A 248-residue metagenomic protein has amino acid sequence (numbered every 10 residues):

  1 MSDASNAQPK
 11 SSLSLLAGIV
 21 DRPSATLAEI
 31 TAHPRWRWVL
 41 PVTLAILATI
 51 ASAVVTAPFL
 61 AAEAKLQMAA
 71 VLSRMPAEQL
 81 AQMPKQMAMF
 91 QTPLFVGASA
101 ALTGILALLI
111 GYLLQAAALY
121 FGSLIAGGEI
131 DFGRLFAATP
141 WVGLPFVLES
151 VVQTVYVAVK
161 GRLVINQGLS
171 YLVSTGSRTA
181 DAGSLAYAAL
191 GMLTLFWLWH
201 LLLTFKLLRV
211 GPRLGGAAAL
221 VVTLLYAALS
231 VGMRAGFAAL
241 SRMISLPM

Functional and structural regions predicted by a protein language model:
M1-K10: Low-complexity, intrinsically disordered extramembrane tails and loops of integral membrane proteins
N6, A88, S99-A101, S184-Y187: Generic detector of short, locally flexible boundary/turn motifs and exposed helical patches
S12, V20, S24-L148: Selected alpha-helical membrane-embedding segments in polytopic membrane proteins
G133-P247: Hydrophobic alpha-helical transmembrane segments and adjacent short intramembrane/lumenal linkers of inner/organellar
